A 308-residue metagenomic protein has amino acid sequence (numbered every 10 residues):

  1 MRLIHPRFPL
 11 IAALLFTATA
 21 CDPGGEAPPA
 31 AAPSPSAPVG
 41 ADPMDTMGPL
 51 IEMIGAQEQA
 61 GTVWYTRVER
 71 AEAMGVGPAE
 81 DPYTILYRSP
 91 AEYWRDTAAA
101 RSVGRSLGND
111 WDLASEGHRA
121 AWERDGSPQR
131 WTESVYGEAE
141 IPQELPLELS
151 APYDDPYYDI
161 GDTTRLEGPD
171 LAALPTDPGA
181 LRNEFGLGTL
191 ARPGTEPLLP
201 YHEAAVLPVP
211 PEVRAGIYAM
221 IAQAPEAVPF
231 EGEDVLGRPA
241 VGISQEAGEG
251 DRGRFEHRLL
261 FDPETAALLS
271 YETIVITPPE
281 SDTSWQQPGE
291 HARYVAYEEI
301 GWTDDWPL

Functional and structural regions predicted by a protein language model:
M1-E26, A37: Secretory targeting and sorting signals
C21-L308: Intrinsically disordered, low-complexity prosegments and terminal tails associated with secretory/extracytoplasmic
